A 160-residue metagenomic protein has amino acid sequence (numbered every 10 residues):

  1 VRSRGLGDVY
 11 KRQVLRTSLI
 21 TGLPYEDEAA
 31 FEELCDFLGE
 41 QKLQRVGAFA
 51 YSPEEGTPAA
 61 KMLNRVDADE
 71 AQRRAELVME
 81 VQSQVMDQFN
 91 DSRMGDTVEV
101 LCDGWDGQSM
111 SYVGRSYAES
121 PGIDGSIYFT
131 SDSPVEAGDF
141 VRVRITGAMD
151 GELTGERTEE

Functional and structural regions predicted by a protein language model:
V1-Y10: Single conserved hydrophobic/aromatic residue that forms the stacking wall/gate of nucleotide- or nucleobase-binding
G5, K42, A50: Conserved functional loop/turn residues at catalytic and ligand-binding sites
K11-A30, F49-D67: Conserved strand-turn element in the central/C-terminal portion of the radical SAM core barrel that lines
E26-Q44, A68-R73, L101-W105: Short, electropositive alpha-helical surface patch
A50, K61-E160: Terminal RNA-binding accessory module
